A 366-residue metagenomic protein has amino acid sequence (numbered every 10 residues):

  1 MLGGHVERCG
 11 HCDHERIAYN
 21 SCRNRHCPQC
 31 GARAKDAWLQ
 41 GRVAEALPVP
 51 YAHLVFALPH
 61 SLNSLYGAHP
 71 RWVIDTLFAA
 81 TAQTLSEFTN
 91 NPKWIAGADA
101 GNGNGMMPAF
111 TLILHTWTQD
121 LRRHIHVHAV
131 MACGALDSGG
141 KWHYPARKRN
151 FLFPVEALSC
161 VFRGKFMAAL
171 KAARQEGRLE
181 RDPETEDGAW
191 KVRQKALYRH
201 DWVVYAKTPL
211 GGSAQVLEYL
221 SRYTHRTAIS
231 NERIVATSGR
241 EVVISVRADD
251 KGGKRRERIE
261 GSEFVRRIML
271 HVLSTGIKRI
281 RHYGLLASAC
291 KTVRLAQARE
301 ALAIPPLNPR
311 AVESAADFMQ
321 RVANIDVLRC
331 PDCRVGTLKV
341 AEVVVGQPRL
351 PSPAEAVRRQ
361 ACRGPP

Functional and structural regions predicted by a protein language model:
M1-P366: Beta->alpha loop/short-helix hinge microenvironment recognizer with preference for catalytic Tyr/His contexts
